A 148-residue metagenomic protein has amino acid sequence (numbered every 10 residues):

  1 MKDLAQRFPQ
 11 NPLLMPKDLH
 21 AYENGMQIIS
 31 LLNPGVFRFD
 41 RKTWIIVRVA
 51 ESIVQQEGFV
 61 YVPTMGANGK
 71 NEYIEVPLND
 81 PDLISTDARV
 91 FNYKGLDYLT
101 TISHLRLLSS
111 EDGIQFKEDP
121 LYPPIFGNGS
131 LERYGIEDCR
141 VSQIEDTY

Functional and structural regions predicted by a protein language model:
M1-Y134, S142-Y148: Beta-rich carbohydrate-recognition and catalytic domains
